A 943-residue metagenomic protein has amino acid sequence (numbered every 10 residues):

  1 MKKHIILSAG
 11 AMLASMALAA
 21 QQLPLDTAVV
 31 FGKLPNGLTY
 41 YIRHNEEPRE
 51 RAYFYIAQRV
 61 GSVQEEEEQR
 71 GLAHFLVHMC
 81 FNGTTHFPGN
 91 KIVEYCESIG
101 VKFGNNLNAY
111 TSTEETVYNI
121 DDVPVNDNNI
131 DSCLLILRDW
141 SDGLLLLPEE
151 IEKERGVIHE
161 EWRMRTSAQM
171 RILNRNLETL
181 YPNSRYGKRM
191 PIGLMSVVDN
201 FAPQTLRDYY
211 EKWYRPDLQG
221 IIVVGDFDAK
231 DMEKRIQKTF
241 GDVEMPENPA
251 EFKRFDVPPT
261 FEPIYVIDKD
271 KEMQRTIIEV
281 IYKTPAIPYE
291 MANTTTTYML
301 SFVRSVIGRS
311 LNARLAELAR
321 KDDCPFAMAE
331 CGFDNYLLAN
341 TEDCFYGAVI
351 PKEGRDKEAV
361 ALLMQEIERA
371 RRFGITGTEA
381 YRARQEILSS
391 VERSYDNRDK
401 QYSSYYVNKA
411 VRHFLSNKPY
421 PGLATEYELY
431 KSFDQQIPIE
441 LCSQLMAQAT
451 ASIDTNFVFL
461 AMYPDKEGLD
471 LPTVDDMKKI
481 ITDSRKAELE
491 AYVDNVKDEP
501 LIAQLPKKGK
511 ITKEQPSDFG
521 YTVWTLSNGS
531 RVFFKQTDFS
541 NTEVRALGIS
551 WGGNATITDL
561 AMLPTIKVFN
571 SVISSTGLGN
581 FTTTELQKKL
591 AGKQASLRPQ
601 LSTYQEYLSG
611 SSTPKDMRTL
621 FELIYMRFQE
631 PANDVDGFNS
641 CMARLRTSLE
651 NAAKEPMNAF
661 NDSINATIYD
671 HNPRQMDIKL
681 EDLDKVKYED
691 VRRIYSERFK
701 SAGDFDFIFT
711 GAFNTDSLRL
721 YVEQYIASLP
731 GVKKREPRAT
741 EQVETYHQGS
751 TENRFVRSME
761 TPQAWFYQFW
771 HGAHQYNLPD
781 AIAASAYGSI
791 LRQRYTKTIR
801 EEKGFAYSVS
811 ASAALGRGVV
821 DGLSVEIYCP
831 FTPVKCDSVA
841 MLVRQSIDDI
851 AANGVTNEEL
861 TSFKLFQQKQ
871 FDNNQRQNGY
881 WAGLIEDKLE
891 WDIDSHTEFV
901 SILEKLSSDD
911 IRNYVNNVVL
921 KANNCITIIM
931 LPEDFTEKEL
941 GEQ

Functional and structural regions predicted by a protein language model:
M1-Q22: Bacterial Sec-dependent N-terminal signal peptides
A19-I42, D228-N312, A316, R320-D322 (+10 more regions): Proteolytic maturation boundary segments
Y41-R43, P48-E65, G71-A73, N90-D139 (+15 more regions): M16 family metallopeptidases and their MPP-like homologs
H74, S305, I566-K567, S785: Proteins synthesized as precursors that undergo proteolytic processing into mature forms
V77-F81, S574: Active-site-flanking alpha-helical
H86, Y95, G143-L146, E150-I151 (+3 more regions): Peptidyl-prolyl cis-trans isomerase
R155-T205, Y209-D217, I222-V224, A229-I236 (+3 more regions): Hydrophobic, small-residue-rich alpha-helical packing segments that form membrane-like cores
N200-K234, D677, K685-Q724: Internal metal/ion-chelating core segments
